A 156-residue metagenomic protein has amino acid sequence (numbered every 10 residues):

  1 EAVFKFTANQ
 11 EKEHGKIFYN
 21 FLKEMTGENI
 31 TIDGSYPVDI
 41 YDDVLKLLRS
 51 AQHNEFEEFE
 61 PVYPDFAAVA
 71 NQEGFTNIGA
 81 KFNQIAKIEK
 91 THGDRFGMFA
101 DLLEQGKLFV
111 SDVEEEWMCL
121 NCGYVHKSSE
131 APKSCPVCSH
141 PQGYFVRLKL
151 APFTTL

Functional and structural regions predicted by a protein language model:
E1-L156: Non-heme di-metal
